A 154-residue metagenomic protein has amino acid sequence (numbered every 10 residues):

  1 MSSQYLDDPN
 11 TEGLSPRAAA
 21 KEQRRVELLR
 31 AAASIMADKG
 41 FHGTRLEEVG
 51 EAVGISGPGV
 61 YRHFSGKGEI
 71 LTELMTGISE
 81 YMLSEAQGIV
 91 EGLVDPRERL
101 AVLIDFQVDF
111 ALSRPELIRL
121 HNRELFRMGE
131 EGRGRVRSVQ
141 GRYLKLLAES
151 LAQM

Functional and structural regions predicted by a protein language model:
M1-Q23, Q87: N-terminal intrinsically disordered/low-complexity leader segments
E27, A31, I35-E69, E73: Helix-turn-helix
M36, M82-L83, I104, L120-H121 (+1 more regions): Short, structured motif recognition centered on aromatic/hydrophobic residues
E73, G88-E116: Hydrophobic alpha-helical connector segments
E80-L83, E130-M154: Amphipathic alpha-helical packing segments from all-alpha helical-bundle domains
L112-E131: Amphipathic alpha-helical segments used for helix-helix packing
